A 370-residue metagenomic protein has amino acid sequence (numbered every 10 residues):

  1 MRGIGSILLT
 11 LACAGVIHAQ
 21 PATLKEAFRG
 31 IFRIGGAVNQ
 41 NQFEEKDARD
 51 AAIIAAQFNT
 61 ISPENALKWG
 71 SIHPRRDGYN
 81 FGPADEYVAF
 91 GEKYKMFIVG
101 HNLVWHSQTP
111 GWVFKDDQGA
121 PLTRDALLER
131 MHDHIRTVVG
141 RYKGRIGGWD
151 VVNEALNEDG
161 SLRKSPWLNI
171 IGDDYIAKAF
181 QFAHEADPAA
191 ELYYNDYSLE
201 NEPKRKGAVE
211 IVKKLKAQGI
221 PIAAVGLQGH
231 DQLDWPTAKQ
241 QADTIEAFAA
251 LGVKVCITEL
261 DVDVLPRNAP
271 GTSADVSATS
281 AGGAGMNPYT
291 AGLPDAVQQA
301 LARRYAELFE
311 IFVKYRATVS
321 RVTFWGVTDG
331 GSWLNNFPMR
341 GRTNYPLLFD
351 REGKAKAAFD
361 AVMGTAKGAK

Functional and structural regions predicted by a protein language model:
G5-G15: Bacterial N-terminal signal peptides
Q20-T60, E64: Boundary/entry segment of secreted carbohydrate-active catalytic domains
P21-T23, A56, T60-P74, P83-E200 (+1 more regions): Substrate-binding cleft and catalytic face of glycoside hydrolase catalytic domains, especially the flexible beta-alpha
E26, G111-W112, A120, T137 (+8 more regions): Aromatic-rich peripheral "rim/lid" segments of glycoside hydrolase catalytic domains that contact and position glycan
I31-G35, T60-S62, F97-V99, I146-D150 (+4 more regions): Structural preference for beta-strand elements that scaffold enzyme active sites
A37-A48, W69-G82, L156-S161, S198-G207 (+3 more regions): Acidic-and-aromatic substrate-binding clefts and catalytic sites of carbohydrate-active enzymes
N41-A56, E129-V138, K204-L215, Q241 (+1 more regions): Short, acidic/polar
S198-A223, T328-W333: Substrate-binding cleft/loops of secretory-pathway carbohydrate-active enzymes
